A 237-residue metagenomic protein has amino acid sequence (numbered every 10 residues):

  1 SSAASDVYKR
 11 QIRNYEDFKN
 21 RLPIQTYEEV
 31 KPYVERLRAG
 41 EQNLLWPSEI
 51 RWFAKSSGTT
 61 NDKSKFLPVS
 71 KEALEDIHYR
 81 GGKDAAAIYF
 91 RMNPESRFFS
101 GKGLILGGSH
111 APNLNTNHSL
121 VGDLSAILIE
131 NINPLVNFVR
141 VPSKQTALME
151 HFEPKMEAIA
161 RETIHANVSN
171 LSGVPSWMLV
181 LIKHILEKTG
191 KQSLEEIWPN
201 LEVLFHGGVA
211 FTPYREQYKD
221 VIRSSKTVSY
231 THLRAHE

Functional and structural regions predicted by a protein language model:
S1-K55, N61-V203, T212-E216: Nucleotide 5′-phosphate-binding alpha/beta core
A4, A235-E237: A short, hydrophobic C-terminal helix/tail in secreted or cell-surface proteins
G58-T59, E237: Charged/polar positions on well-ordered alpha helices
W198-R215, I222-R234: Conserved A3 ("GATE") glycine/threonine-rich loop of ANL adenylate-forming enzymes
